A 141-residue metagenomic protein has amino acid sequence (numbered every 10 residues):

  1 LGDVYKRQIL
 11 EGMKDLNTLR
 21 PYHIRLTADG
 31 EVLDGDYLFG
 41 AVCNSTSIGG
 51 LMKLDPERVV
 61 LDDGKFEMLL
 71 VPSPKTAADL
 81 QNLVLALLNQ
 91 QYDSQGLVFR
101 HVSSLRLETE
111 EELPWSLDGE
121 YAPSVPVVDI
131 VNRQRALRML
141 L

Functional and structural regions predicted by a protein language model:
L1-Y5: Short, small-residue-biased leader/transition segments that mark boundaries at the very start of proteins
K6-K14, P21: Non-catalytic RNA-recognition surface used by pseudouridine synthases
G12, I48-G50, E57, T76 (+1 more regions): Glycine-rich, flexible loop/turn motifs
G12-N17, Q81-L83: A transmembrane-helix-recognition feature enriched in membrane-embedded lipid enzymes and envelope glyco-/phospholipid
N17-P56: Oxyanion-binding "anion nests"
A28-D29, D34, V60-D63, L70-L141: ATP/nucleoside-binding phosphotransfer catalytic cores, i.e., glycine-rich phosphate-binding loops
I48-K65, L70: NAD(P)-dinucleotide binding in Rossmann-like oxidoreductases
